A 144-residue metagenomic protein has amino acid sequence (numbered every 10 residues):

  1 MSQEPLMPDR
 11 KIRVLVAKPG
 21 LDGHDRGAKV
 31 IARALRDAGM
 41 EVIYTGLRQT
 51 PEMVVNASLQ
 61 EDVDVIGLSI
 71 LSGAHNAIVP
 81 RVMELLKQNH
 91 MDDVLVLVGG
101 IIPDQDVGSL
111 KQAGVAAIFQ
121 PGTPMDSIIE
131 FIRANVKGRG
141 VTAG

Functional and structural regions predicted by a protein language model:
S2-R48: Non-catalytic terminal/interface segments that mediate subunit docking, oligomerization, and allosteric communication
A28-R133, K137-G138: Cofactor-cradling patches in redox/metallo enzymes
